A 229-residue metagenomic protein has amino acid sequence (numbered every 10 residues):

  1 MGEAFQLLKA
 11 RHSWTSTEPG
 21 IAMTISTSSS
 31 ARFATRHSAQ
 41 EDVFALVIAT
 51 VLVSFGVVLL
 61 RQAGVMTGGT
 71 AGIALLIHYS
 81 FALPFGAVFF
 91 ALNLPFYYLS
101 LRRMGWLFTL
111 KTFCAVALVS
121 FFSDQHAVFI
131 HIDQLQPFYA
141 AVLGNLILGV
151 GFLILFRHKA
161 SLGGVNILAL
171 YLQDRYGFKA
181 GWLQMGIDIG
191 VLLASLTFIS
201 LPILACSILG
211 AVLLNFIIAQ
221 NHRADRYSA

Functional and structural regions predicted by a protein language model:
F5-A229: Core subunits and conserved enzymes of cellular information-processing and envelope-translocation systems across
